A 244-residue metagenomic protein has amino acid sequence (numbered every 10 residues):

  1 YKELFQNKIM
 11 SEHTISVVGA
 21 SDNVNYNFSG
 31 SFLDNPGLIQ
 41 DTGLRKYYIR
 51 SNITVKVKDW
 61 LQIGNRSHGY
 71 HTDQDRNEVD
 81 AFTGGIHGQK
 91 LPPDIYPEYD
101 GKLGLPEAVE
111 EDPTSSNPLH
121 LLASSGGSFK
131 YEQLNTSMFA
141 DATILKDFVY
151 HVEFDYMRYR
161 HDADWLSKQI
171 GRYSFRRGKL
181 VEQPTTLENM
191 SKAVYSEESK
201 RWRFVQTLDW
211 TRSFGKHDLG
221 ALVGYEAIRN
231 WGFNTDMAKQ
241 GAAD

Functional and structural regions predicted by a protein language model:
Y1, L38-T42, Y48, N52-N135 (+2 more regions): Surface-exposed loop/interface segments of Gram-negative outer-membrane beta-barrel transport/assembly proteins
Y1-Q40, E78-A81, L121-S124, D141-T143 (+1 more regions): Residues embedded in well-ordered regular secondary structure
M10, S21-D22, K56-W60, T143-L145 (+1 more regions): Outer-membrane beta-barrel channels and translocator barrels
E12-T14, S137, S191: Short structured motifs
F148: An active-site-proximal structural segment forming one wall of the substrate-binding cleft that immediately precedes
